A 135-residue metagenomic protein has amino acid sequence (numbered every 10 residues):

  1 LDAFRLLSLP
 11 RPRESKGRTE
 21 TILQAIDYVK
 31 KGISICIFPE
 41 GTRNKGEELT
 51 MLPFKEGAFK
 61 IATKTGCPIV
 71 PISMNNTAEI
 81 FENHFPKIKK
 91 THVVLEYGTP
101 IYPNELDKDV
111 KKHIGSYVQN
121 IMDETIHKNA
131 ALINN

Functional and structural regions predicted by a protein language model:
L1-L23, D27: Membrane-interfacial amphipathic helices and adjacent loop/beta segments that form the lipid-substrate binding surface
T19-N135: Non-catalytic C-terminal accessory region of glycerolipid acyltransferases and related lyso-lipid remodeling enzymes
